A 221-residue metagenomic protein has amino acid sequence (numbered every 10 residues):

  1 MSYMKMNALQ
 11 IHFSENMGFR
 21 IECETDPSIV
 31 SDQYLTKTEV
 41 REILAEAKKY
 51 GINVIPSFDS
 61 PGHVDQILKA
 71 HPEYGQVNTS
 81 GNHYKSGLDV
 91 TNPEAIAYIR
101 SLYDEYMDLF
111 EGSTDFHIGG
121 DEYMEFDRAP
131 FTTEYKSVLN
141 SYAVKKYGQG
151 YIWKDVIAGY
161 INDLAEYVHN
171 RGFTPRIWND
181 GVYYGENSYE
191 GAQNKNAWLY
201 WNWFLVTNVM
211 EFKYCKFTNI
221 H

Functional and structural regions predicted by a protein language model:
M1-F173: Substrate-binding cleft of carbohydrate-active enzyme catalytic domains
L9-I11, V54-F58, F116-I118, P175-I177 (+2 more regions): Hydrophobic faces of well-ordered beta-strands that scaffold small-molecule active sites in alpha/beta enzyme cores
H71, P175-C215: Substrate-binding cleft/loops of secretory-pathway carbohydrate-active enzymes
